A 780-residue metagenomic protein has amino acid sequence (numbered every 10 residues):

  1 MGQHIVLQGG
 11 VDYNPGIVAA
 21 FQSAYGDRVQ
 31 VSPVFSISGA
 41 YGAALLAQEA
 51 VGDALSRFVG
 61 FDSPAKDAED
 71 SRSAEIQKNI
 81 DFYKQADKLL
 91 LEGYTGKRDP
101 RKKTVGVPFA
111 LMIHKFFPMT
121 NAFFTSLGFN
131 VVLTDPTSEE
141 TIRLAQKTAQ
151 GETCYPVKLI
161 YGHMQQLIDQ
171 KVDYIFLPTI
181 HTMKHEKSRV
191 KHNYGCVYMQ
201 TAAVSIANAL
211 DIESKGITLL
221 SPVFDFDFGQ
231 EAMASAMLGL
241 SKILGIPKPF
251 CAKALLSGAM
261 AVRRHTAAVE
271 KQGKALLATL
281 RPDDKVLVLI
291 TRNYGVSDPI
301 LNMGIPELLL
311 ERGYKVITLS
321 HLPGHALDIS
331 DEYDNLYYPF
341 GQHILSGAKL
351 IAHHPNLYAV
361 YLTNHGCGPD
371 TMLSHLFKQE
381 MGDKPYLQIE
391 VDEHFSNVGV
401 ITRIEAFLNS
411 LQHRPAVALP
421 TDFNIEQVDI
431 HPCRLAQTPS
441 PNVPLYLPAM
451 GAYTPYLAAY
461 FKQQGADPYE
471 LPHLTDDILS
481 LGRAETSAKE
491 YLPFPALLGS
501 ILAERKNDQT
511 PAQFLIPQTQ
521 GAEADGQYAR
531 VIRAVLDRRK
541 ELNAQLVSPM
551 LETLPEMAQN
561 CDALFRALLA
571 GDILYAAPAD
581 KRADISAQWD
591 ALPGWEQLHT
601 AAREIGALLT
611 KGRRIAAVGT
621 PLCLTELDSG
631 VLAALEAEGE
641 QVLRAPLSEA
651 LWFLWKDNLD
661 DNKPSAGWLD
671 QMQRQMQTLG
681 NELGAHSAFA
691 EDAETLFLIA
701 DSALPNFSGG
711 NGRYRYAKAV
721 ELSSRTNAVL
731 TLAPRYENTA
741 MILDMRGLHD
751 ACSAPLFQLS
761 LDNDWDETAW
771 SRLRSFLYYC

Functional and structural regions predicted by a protein language model:
M1, P15, S23, D27-R28 (+3 more regions): An N-terminal assembly and electron-transfer interface module characteristic of large anaerobic redox and radical
G2-Y13: Glycine-rich beta-strand-to-loop/alpha-helix junction loops that act as flexible
V18: FAD-binding beta-loop-beta segment adjacent to the flavin cofactor pocket
